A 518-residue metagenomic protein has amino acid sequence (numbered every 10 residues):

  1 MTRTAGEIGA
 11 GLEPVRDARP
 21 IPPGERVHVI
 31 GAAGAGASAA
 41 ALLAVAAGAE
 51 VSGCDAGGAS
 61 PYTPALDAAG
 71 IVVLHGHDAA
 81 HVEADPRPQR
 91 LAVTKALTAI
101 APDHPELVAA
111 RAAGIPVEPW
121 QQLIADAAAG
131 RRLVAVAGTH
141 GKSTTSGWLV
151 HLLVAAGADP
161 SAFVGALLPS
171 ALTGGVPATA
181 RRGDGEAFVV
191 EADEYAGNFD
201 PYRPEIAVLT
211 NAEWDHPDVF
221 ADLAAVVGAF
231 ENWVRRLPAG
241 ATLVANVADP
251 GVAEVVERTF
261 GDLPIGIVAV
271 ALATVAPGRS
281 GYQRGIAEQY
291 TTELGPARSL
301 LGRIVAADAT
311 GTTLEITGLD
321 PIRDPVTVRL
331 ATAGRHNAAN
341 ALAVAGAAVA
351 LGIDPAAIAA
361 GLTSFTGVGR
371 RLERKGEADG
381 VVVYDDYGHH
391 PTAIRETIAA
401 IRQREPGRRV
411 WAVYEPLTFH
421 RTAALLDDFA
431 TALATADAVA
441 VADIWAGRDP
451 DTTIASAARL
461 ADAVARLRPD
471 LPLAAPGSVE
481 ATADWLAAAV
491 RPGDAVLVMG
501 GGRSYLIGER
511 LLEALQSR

Functional and structural regions predicted by a protein language model:
M1-L74, R87-Q89, A112, E231 (+8 more regions): ATP-dependent carboxylate-amine ligase
R19-P22, G36, E83-P86, D126-A129 (+14 more regions): Solvent-exposed alpha-helices and their adjacent loops that cap or buttress functional pockets in soluble metabolic
L43-A46, H81-V82, K95, A99-V247 (+1 more regions): Phosphate-binding loop of NTP-binding sites
S52-C54, A158-V164, V268-A271, P472: Conserved RecA-like helicase motor-core motifs
H77-L91: BRCT (BRCA1 C-terminal) domain core and associated BRCT-interaction motifs
G130-V134, L272, L319-L330, G376-V381: Glycine/charged-rich beta-loop-alpha catalytic/anionic-binding loops adjacent to active sites
G197, V328-R335: A short glycine-threonine-serine/GTX helix/turn-capping micro-motif
V305-D324: Acidic-glycine-rich active-site phosphate/pyrophosphate-binding loop
